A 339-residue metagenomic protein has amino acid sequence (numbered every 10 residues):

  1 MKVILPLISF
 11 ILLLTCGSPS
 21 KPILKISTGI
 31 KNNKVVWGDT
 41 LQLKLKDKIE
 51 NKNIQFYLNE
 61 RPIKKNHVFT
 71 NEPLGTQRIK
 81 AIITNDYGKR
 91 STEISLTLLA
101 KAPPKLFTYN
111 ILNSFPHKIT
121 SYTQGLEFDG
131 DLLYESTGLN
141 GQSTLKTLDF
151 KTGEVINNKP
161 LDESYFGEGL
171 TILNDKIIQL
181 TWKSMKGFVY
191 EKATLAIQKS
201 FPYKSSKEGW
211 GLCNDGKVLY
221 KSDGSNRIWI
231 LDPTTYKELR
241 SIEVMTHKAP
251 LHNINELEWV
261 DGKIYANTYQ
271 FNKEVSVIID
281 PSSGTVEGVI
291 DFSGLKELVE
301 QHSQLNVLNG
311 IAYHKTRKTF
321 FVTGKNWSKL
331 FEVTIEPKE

Functional and structural regions predicted by a protein language model:
L14-T15: C-terminal motif of bacterial Sec signal peptides marking the signal peptidase cleavage site
D47-P62, L148: Change to "...patches in solvent-exposed regions of secreted, membrane-anchored, or virion-exposed structural
N66-R78: Solvent-exposed segments in extracellular or luminal domains encompassing
L99-I119, F150-I156: A short helix->beta-strand "capping" segment at the edge of beta-propeller domains
L112-T144, K159-T171, G324-N326: Beta-strand-rich domains and repeat architectures in extracellular enzymes and scaffolds, especially beta-propellers
I119-G130, E163-N174, K204-G216, K248-G262 (+1 more regions): Beta-rich, blade/repeat-based domains predominating in secreted/periplasmic proteins but also intracellular
E135-L139, Q179-S184, K221-S225, A266-F271 (+1 more regions): Conserved beta-strand positions in repeat-built beta-propeller and related beta-rich domains
L148-G153, E191-L195, P233-Y236, D280-G284 (+1 more regions): Short loop/turn segments that connect beta-strands within beta-propeller blades
